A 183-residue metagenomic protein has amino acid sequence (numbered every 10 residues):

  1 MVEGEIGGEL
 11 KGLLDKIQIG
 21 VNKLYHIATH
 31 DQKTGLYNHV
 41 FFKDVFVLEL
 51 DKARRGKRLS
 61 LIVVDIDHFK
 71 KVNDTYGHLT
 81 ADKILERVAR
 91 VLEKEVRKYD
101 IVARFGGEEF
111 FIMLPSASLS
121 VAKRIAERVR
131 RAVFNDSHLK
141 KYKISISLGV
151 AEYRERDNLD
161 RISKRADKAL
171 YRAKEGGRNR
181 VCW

Functional and structural regions predicted by a protein language model:
V2-Q32, V40-D51, K57-R58, D100-A103 (+1 more regions): Signal-transducing coiled-coil linker helices
I6, L10-L13, A81, L85 (+2 more regions): The cytosolic transmitter module of two-component sensor histidine kinases
K23, A28, V47-S60, V64 (+4 more regions): Nucleotide second-messenger and two-component phosphorelay signaling modules
H26-D44, V64-G77, E86: Conserved nucleotide-binding and Mg2+-coordinating catalytic segments in signaling enzymes
K43, V47-L50, S163, D167-Y171: Short, conserved alpha-helix that lines the donor NDP-sugar binding/gating region of sugar-transfer enzymes
N73-A81, G106-G107, G177-R178: A short glycine-centered flexible hinge/capping loop motif at secondary-structure junctions
R87-R156, R161, C182-W183: GGDEF/GGEEF active-site signature
R165-W183: Catalytic/regulatory signature loops of cyclic-dinucleotide turnover enzymes and related class III nucleotidyl cyclases
